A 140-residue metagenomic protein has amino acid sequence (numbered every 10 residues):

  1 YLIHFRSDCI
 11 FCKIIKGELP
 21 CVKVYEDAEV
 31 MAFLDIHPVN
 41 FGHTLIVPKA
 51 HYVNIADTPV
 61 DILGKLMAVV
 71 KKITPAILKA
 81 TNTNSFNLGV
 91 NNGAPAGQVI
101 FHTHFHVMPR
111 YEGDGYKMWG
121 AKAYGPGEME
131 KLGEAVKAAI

Functional and structural regions predicted by a protein language model:
Y1-I140: HIT superfamily nucleotide-processing domains
